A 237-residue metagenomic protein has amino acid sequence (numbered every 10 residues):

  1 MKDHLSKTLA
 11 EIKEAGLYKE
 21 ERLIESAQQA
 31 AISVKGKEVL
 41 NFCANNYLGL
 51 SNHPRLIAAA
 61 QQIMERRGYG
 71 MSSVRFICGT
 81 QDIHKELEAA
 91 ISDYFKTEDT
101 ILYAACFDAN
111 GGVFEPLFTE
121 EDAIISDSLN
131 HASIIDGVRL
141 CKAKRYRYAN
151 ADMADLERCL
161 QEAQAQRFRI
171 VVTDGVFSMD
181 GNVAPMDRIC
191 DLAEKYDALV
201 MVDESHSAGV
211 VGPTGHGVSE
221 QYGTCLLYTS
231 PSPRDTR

Functional and structural regions predicted by a protein language model:
L5-K7, E11-Y69, A198: N-terminal "arm"/small-domain region of PLP-dependent enzymes with the aminotransferase-like
A58, Q62-C106: Conserved N-terminal alpha-helix of the aminotransferase class I/II PLP-enzyme fold
A105, I125-C141: Substrate-binding/gating loop at the entrance of the active-site cleft, primarily in PLP-dependent aminotransferase-like
V113-A132, M153: Conserved PLP-anchoring active-site segment centered on the Schiff-base-forming lysine
E120, C141-K142: Short, structured coil segments at secondary-structure junctions
Y146, N150-V202: Active-site phosphate-binding strand-loop segment of PLP-dependent enzymes
Y228-R237: Single conserved hydrophobic/aromatic residue that forms the stacking wall/gate of nucleotide- or nucleobase-binding
